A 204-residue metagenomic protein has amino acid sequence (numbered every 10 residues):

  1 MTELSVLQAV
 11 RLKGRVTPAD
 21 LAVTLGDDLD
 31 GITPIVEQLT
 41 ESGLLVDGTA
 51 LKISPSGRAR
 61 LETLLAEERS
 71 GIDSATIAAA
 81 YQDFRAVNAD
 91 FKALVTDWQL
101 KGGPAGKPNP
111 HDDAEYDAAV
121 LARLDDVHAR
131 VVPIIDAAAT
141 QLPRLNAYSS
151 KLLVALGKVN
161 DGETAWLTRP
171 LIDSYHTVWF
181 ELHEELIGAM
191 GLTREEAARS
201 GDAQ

Functional and structural regions predicted by a protein language model:
M1-D27: Short amphipathic alpha-helical interface segments
R15-T17, A75, A79, L100 (+3 more regions): Intrinsically disordered, low-complexity terminal tails/loops enriched in metal-binding residues
L25-E41: Short amphipathic alpha-helical interaction segments
T40-A50: A short, conserved structural fragment
T49-A59: Minor-groove-contacting beta-hairpin "wing" of winged helix-turn-helix DNA-binding domains
R58-A86: Short, amphipathic alpha-helical interaction segments positioned at domain boundaries
A75-T164: Exposed, interaction-prone assembly regions rather than primary DNA-binding/catalytic cores
V154-Q204: C-terminal regulatory/effector modules of DNA-binding transcriptional regulators
